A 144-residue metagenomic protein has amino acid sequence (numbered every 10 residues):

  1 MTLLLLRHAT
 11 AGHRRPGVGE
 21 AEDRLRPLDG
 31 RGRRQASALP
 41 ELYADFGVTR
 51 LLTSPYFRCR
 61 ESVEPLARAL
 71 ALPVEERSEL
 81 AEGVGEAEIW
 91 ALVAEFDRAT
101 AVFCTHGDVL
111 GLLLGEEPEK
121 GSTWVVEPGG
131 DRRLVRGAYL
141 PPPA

Functional and structural regions predicted by a protein language model:
M1-E79, G83-E88, E116-W124, A144: Active-site-proximal alpha-helix that buttresses catalytic centers in soluble enzyme cores
A87-R136: Active-site-adjacent alpha-helix immediately C-terminal to a catalytic or transition-state-stabilizing loop
V135-A144: Short, solvent-exposed aromatic-acidic interface loops
